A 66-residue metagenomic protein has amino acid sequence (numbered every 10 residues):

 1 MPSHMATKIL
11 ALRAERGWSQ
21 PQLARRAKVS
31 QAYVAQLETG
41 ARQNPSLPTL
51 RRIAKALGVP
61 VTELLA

Functional and structural regions predicted by a protein language model:
M1-E15, T62: A short, Lys/Arg-rich alpha-helix, primarily the initiator
T7, G17-W18, P45-P48: Residue-level signal for the short linker/turn that defines the boundary of a DNA-recognition helix
L10, P21, R51: Residues within the helices of the helix-turn-helix
R13, A24, A54: The alpha-helix within a helix-turn-helix
W18-L37, A41: Short alpha-helical DNA-recognition segment
K28, P48-E63: DNA major-groove recognition helix of helix-turn-helix/homeodomain DNA-binding modules
